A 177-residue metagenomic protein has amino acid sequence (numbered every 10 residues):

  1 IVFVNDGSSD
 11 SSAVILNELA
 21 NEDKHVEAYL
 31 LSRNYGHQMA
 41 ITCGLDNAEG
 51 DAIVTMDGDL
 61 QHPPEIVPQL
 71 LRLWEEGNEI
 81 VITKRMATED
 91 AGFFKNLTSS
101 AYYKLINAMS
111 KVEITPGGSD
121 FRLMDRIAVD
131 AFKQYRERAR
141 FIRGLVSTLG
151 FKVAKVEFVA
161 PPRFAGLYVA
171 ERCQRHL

Functional and structural regions predicted by a protein language model:
I1-G7, Y29-L31: Short beta-strand/loop segment that forms part of the nucleotide-sugar
V4, V14, L19-V26: Internal catalytic domains of large membrane-associated glycosyltransferases
N5-A13, L60-Q61: A conserved acidic beta->alpha catalytic loop
E18, V26-R33, H37-N47, P64-L145 (+1 more regions): Acceptor/aglycone-binding surface of glycosyltransferases and processive sugar-polymer synthases
H25-E27, K152-A154: Conserved beta-strand segments of alpha/beta enzyme cores
L31, M56-G58: Catalytic metal- and UDP-sugar-binding loop of GT-A-like glycosyltransferases, i.e., residues flanking the conserved
I53: Short aromatic/hydrophobic "clamp" motif used to bind/position activated sugar donors
